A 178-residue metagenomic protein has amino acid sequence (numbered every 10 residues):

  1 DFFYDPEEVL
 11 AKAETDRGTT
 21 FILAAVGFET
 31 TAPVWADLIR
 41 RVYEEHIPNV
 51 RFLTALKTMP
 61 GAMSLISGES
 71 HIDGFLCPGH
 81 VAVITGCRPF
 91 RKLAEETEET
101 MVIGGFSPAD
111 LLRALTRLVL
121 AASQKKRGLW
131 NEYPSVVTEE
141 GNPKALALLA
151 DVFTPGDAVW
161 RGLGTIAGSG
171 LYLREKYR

Functional and structural regions predicted by a protein language model:
D1, R51, T100-V102: Conserved beta-strand segments of alpha/beta enzyme cores
D1-G18, A32, V42-E45, L53 (+4 more regions): Metallocofactor- and cofactor-centric catalytic cores in central/energy metabolism, strongly enriched
F3-E7, T15, F28-A32, L56 (+5 more regions): Electropositive phosphate-/nucleotide-binding environments in soluble metabolic enzymes
E8, K12, P33-R41, G61-L65 (+4 more regions): Alpha-helical scaffold segments in soluble metabolic enzymes
T20-I22: Residue-level preference for the first positions of well-ordered beta-strands
A24, F28-P89: Phosphate/pyrophosphate-binding betaalpha-module
H71-S135: A conserved active-site cap/scaffold subdomain adjacent to cofactor or substrate pockets
L112-R178: Internal helical hairpin/lid segments
